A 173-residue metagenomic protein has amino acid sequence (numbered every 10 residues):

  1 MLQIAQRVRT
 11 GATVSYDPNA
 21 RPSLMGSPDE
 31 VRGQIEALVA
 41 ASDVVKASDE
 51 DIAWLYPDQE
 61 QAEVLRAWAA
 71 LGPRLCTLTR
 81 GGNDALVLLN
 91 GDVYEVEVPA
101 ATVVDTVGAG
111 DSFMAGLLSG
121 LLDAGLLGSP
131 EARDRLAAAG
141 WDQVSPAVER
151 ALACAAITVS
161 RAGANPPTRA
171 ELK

Functional and structural regions predicted by a protein language model:
M1-R66, G82-A85: Conserved beta-alpha-beta core of the PfkB/ribokinase-like small-molecule kinase fold
Q3-Q6, P57-K173: Conserved phosphate-binding/catalytic region of the ribokinase-like
